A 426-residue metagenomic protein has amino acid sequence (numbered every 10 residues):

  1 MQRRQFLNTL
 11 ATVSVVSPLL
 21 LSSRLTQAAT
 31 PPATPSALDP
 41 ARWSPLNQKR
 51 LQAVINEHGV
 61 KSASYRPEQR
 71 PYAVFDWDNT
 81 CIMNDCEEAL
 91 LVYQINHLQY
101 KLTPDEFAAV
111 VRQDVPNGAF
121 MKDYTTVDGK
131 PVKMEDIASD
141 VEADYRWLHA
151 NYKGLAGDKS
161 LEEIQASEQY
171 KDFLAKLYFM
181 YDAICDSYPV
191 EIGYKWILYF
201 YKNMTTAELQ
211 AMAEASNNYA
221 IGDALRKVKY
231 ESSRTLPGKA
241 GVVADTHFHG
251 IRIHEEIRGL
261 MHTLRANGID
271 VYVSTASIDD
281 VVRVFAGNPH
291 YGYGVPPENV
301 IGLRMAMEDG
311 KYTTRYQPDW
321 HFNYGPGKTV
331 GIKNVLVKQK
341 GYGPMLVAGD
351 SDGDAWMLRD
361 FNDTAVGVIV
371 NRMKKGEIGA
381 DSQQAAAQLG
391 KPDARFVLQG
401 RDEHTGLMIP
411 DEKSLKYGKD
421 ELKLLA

Functional and structural regions predicted by a protein language model:
M1, L21-K49: C-terminal segment of N-terminal export signals and the immediately downstream linker at the start of the mature
Q5-T26: N-terminal export signals
L10, P35-P40, L46, Y65 (+4 more regions): C-terminal cap/substrate-recognition subdomain and adjoining C-terminal extension of metal-dependent phosphatase-like
V54-I55: N-terminal regions that are enriched for targeting/export leaders and immediately downstream pro/stem segments
R66-E68, C81-D114, T126: Active-site neighborhood of HAD-like aspartate-dependent phosphohydrolases
P71-N84, L358: Asp-based phosphoryl-transfer active-site loop
K101-K202: Non-catalytic, alpha-helical, charged scaffold/linker segments that couple or flank catalytic or architectural cores
